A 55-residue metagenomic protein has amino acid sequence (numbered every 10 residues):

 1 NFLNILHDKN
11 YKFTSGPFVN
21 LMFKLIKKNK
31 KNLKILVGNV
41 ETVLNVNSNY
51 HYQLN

Functional and structural regions predicted by a protein language model:
N1-N55: Ferredoxin-like alpha/beta domains used as RNA- or RNAP-binding modules
